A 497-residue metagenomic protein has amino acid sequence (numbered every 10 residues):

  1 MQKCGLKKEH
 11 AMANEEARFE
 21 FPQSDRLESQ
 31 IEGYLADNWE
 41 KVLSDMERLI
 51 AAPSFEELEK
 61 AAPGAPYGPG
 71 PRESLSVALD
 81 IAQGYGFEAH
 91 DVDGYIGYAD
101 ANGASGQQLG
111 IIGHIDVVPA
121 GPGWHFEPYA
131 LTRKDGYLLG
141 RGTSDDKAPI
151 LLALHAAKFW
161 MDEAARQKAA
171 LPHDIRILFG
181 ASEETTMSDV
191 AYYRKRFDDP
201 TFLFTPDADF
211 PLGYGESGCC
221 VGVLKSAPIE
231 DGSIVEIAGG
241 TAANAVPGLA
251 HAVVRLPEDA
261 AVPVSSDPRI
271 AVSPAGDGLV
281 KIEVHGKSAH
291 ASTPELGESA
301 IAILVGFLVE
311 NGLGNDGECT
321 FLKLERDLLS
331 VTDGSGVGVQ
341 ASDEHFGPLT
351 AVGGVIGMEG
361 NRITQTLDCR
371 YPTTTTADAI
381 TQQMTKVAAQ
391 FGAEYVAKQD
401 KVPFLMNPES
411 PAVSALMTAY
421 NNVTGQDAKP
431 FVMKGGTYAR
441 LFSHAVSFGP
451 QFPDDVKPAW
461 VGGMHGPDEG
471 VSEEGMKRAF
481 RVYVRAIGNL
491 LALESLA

Functional and structural regions predicted by a protein language model:
Q2-A11: Short, Lys/Arg-enriched N-terminal segments with co-localized hydrophobic residues within the first ~10-30 amino acids
A13-R141, E163-L171: Acidic/His- and Gly-rich active-site-bordering loop/insert found across diverse amide/peptide-bond hydrolases
F21, Y34, P53, E359 (+2 more regions): Zn-dependent metallopeptidase/amidohydrolase metal-coordination segment
P63, K323-L329, V352-G357, T366-T373 (+2 more regions): A short beta-alpha structural unit
G97-A99, A252, G278-H285, T364-L367 (+1 more regions): A generic structural motif
Q107-F179, T185, F197-T201, V461-E474: Active-site metal-coordination/substrate-binding segment of hydrolases, especially metallo-dependent peptidases
D146-I229, R269, T332-E344, A497: Acidic/histidine-rich catalytic neighborhood of metal-dependent amide-processing enzymes
Y214-V223, I229-A238, A243-K287, A291-G354 (+1 more regions): Acidic-enriched catalytic cores of C-N bond-cleaving enzymes acting on peptides and small amides
